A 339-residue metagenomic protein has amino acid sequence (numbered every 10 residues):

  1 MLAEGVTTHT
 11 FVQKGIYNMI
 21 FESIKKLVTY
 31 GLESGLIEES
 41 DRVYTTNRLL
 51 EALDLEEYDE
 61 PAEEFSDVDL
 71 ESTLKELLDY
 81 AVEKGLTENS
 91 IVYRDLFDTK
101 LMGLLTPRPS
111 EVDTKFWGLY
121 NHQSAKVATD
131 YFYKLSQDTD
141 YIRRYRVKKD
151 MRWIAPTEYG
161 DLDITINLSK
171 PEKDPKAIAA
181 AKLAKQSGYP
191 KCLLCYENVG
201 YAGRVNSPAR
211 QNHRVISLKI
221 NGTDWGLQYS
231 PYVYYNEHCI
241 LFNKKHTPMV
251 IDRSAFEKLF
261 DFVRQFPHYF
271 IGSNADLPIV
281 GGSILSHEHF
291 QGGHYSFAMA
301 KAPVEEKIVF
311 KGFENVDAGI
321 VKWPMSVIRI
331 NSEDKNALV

Functional and structural regions predicted by a protein language model:
G5-N18: Short, Lys/Arg-enriched N-terminal segments with co-localized hydrophobic residues within the first ~10-30 amino acids
G15-I251, K322-P324, V339: Active-site microenvironments that recognize anionic phosphate/pyrophosphate groups
N212-R214, H246-I271: Helical scaffold of the NTase/Pol beta-like nucleotidyltransferase catalytic core
W225-P231, A255, L259-V263, V309-V316: Structured alpha-helical segments in the cores of large, soluble enzyme domains
L227, I271, E288-F290: Hydrophobic faces of well-ordered beta-strands that scaffold small-molecule active sites in alpha/beta enzyme cores
N236-N243, V280-F297: Histidine-centered divalent-metal-coordination microenvironment in nucleic-acid enzymes
V250, F270-I271, L277-S283, H294-V339: Conserved His + Asp/Glu catalytic blocks
